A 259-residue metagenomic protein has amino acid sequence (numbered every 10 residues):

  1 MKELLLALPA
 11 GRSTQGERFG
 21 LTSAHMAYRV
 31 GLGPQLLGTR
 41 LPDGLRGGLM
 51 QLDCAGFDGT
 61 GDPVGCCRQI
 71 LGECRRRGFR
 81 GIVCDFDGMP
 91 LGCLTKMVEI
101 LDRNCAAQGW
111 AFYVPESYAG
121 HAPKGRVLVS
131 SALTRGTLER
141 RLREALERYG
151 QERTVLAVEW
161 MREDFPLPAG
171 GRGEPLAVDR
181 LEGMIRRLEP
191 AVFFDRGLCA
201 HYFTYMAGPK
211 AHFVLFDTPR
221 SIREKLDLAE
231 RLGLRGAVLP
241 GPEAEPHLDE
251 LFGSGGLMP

Functional and structural regions predicted by a protein language model:
M1-T137: Chitinase-like catalytic core of GlcNAc-active glycosidases
C66-E73, K96-L101, R141-A145, R172-A177 (+2 more regions): A general structural detector for well-ordered alpha-helical segments in enzyme core domains, enriched
C74-F79, N104-F112, A145-R153, E224-R235: A structural motif corresponding to the C-terminal end of an alpha-helix and its immediate exit/capping segment
G92-A111, F194-F203, P246-P259: Short acidic, glycine/proline-enriched helix-loop-strand junctions
L94-K96, W110-F112, G120-G125, R140-L167: Active-site region of glycoside hydrolase catalytic domains
E116, V158, G241: Active-site proximal loops enriched in glycine and acidic residues that flank catalytic Cys/His/Asp and coordinate
R153-K225: Glycan-binding loop/region signatures in secreted carbohydrate-active enzymes
K225, E230-P259: Acidic/aromatic/glycine-rich contiguous surface patches that form carbohydrate-binding/processing clefts and analogous
